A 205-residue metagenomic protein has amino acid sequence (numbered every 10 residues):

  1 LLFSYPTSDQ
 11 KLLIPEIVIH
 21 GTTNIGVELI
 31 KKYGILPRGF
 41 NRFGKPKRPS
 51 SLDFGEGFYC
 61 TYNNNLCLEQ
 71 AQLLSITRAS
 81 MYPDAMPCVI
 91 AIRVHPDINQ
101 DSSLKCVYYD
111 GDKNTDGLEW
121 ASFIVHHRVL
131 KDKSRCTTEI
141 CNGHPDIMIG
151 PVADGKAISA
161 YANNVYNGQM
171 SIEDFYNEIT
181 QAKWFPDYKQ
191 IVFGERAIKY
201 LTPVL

Functional and structural regions predicted by a protein language model:
L1-V18, I25-G26, R42-F43, R48-E56 (+1 more regions): Conserved NAD+-utilizing ADP-ribose enzyme module
E28-N41: Short, polar loop/linker segments at the starts of domains and inter-domain junctions
